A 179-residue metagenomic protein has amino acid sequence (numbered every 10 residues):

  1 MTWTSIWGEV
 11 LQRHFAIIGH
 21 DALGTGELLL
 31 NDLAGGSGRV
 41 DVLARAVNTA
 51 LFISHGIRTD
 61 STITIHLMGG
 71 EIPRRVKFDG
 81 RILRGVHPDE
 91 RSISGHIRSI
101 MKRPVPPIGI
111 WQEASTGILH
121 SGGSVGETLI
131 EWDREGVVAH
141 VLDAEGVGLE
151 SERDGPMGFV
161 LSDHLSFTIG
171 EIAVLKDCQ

Functional and structural regions predicted by a protein language model:
M1-Q179: Post-transcriptional modification and biogenesis factors for structured RNAs of the translation apparatus
